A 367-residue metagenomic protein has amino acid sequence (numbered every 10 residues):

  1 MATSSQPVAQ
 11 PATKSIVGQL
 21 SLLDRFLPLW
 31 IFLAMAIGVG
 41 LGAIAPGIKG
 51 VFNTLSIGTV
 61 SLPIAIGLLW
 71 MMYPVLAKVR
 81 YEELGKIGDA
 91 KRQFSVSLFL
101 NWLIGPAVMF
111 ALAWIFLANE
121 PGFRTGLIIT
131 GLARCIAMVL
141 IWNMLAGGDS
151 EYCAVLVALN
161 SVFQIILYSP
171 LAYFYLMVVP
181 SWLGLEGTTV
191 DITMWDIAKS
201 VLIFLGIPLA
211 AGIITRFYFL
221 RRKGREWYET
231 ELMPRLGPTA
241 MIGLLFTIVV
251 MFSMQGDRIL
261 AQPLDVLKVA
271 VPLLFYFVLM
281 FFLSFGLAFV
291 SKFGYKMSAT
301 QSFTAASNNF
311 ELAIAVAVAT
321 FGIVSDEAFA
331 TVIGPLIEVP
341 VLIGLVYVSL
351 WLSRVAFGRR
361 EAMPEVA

Functional and structural regions predicted by a protein language model:
M1-K78, E82-A306, F310-A367: Alpha-helical transmembrane segments of multi-pass small-molecule/ion transporters
